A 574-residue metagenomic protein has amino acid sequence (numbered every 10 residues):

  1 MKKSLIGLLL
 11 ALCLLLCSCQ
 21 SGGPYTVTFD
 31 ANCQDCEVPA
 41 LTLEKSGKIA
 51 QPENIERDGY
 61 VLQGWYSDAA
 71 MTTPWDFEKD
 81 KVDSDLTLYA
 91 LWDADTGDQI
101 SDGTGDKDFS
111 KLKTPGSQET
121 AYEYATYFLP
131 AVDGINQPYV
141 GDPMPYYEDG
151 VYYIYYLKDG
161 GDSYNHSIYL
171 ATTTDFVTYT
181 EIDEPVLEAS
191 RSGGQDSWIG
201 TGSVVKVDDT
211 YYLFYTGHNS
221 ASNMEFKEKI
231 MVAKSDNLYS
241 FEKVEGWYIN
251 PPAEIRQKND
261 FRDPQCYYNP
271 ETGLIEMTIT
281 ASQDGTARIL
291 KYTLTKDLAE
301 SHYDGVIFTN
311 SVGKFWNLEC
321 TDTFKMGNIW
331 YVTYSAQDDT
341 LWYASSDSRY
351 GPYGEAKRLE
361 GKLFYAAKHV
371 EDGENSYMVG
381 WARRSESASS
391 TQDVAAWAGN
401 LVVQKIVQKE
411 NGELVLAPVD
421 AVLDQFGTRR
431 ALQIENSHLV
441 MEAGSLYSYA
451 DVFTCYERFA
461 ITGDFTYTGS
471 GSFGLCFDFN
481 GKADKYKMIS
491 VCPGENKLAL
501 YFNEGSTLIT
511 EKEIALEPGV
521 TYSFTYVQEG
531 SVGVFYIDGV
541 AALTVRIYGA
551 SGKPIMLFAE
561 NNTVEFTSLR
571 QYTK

Functional and structural regions predicted by a protein language model:
S4-L5, Q34, I489: Residue-level detector of intrinsically disordered/flexible regions characterized by low predicted structural confidence
S4-S21: Sec-dependent N-terminal signal peptides of Gram-positive bacterial secreted proteins and lipoproteins
A11, T87, T201: Broad gene-expression machinery/nucleic-acid interaction feature
C19, T73-D76, A94-K574: Carbohydrate-active catalytic/glycan-binding domains of CAZyme proteins, especially the secreted or lumenal ectodomains
C19-Q99, G273: Secondary-structure capping and domain/repeat boundary segments
